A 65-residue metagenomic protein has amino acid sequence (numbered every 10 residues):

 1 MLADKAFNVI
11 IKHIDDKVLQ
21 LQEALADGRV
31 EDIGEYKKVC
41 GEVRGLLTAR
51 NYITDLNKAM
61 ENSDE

Functional and structural regions predicted by a protein language model:
M1-G28: N-terminal acidic leader/helix
M1-L2, K58-E65: Short intrinsically disordered terminal tails
V30-E61: Short, charge-rich amphipathic interface segments used for partner binding and complex assembly
